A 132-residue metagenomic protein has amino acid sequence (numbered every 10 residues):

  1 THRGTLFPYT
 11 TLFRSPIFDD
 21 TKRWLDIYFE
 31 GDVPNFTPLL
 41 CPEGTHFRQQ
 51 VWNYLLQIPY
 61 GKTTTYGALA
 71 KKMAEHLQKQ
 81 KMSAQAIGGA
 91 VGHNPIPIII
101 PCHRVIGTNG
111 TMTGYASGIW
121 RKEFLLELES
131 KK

Functional and structural regions predicted by a protein language model:
T1-T11: Single conserved hydrophobic/aromatic residue that forms the stacking wall/gate of nucleotide- or nucleobase-binding
T10-Q78, S130-K132: Basic nucleic-acid-binding alpha-helical/helix-turn surface characteristic of O6-alkylguanine DNA
L55, L69, C102-H103, L125: Residue-level signal for inorganic ion chemistry
A74-G88: Short, positively charged loop/turn segments that connect secondary-structure elements
V91, I99: Major-groove DNA-recognition helix of helix-turn-helix-type DNA-binding domains
T108-K132: …primarily DNA-binding HTH/wHTH and HhH modules…
